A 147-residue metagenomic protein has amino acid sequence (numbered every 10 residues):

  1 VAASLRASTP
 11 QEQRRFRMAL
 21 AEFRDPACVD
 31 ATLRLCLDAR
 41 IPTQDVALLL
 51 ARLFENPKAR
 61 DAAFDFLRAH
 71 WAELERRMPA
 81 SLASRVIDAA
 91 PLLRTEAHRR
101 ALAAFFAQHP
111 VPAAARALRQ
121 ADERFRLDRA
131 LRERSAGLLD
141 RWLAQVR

Functional and structural regions predicted by a protein language model:
V1-R147: Long, ordered, helix-rich scaffold segments
